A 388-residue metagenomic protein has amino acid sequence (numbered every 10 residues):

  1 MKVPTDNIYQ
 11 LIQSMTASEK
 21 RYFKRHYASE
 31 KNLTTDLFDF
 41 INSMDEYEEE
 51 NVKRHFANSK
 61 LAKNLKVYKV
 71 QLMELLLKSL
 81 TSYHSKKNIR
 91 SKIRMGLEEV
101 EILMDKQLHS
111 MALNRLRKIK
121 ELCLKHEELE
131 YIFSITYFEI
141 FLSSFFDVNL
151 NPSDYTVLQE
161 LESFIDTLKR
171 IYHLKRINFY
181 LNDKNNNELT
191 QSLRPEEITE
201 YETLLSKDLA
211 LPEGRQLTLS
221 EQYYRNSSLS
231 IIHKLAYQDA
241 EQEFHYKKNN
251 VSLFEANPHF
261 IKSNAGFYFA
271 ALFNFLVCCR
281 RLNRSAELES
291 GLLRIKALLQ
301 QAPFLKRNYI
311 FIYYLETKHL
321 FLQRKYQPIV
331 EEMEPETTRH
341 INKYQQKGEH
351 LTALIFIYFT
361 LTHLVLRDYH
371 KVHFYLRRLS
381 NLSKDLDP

Functional and structural regions predicted by a protein language model:
M1-T203, P212-Q216, P388: Flexible inter-repeat linkers and adjacent short helices within tandem amphipathic alpha-helical repeat scaffolds
V3, S18, F304-P388: C-terminal structured domains
E99-D105, Y137-F146, R176-E196, Y224-D239 (+3 more regions): Tandem amphipathic alpha-helical repeat scaffolds
H109, L129, N149, Y237-E241 (+3 more regions): TPR-repeat structural position
R117-K125, L158-D166, E202-G214, K248-F260 (+3 more regions): Amphipathic alpha-helical segments of tetratricopeptide repeats
E127-S134, K169-R176, E213-Y224, N257-L272 (+3 more regions): Alpha-solenoid helical repeat architecture
L235-Q238, F244-N257, A265-L293, Q300 (+1 more regions): Extended alpha-helical solenoid scaffold regions that build the rod-like backbones of large eukaryotic assemblies
